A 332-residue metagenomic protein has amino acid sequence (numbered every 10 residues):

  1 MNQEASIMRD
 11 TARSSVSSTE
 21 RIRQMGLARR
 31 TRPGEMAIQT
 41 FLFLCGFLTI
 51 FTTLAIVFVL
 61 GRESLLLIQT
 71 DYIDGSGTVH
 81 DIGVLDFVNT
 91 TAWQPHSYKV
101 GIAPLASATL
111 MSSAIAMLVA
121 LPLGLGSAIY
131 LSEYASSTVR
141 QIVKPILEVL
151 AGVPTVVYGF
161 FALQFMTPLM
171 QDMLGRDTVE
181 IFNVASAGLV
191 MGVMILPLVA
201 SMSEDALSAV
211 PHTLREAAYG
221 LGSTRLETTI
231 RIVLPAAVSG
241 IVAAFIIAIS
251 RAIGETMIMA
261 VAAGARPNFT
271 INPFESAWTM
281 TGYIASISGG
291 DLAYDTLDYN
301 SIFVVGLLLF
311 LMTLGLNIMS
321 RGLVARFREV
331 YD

Functional and structural regions predicted by a protein language model:
M1-G46, S320-D332: Transmembrane alpha-helical segments of polytopic membrane transport and secretion proteins
Q24-F41, G61-A116, S286-Y299: Periplasmic/extracellular loop-to-transmembrane helix junction in inner-membrane transport proteins
Q39, L123-A162, M202, V330-D332: Cytoplasmic-entry segments and transmembrane alpha-helices of multi-pass inner-membrane transporters
F47, F51, T109, S113 (+8 more regions): Hydrophobic positions within alpha-helical transmembrane segments of bacterial inner-membrane proteins
E148-I195: Generic hydrophobic transmembrane alpha-helix motif, especially the helices
V149, M202-S203, L207-V210, Y219 (+1 more regions): Transmembrane alpha-helices
D172-M173, D177, M259-F310: Interhelical loop and adjacent transmembrane-helix boundary motif in polytopic membrane transport permeases
E204-S208, H212, Y219, I246 (+1 more regions): C-terminal transmembrane helix and the adjacent membrane-cytosol boundary/short C-terminal tail of inner/organellar
